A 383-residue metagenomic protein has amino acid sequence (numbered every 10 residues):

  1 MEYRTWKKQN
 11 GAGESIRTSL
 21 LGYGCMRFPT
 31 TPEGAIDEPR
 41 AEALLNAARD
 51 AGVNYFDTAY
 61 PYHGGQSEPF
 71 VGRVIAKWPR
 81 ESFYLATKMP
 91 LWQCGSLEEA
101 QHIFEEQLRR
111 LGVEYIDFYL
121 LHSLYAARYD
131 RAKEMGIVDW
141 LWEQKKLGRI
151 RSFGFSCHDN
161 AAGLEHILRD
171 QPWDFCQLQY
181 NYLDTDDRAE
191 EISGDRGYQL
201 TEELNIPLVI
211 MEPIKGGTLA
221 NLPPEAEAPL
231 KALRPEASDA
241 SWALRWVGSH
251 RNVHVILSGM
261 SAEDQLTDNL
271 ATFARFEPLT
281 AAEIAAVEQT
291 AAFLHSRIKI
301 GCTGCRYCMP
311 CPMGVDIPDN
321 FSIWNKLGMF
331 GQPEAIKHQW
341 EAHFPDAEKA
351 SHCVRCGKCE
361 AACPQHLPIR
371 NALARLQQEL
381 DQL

Functional and structural regions predicted by a protein language model:
M1-F83, W140, K146: N-terminal binding-site loop/beta-alpha segment at the start of enzyme catalytic domains that lines or forms
R4, L124-T303, Y307-V315, D319-S322 (+2 more regions): Beta/alpha (TIM)-barrel catalytic core signal, keyed to glycine-rich beta->alpha loops juxtaposed to Asp/Glu that bind
M26-P39, K88-E99, D130, E227-P235: Active-site mouth loops of central-metabolism enzymes
P32-A35, A59-E68, W92-E98, A127-D130 (+2 more regions): Acidic-and-aromatic substrate-binding clefts and catalytic sites of carbohydrate-active enzymes
A35-A48, S96-L111, H158-I167, D239-L244: Short, acidic/polar
L108-Y129: Active-site groove signature of glycoside hydrolases
K299-G314, A350-H366: Local cysteine-cluster metal-coordination motifs and their immediate loop/turn environment, predominantly Fe-S cluster
F330-K358, Q382-L383: Short Fe-S-cluster ligation motifs
